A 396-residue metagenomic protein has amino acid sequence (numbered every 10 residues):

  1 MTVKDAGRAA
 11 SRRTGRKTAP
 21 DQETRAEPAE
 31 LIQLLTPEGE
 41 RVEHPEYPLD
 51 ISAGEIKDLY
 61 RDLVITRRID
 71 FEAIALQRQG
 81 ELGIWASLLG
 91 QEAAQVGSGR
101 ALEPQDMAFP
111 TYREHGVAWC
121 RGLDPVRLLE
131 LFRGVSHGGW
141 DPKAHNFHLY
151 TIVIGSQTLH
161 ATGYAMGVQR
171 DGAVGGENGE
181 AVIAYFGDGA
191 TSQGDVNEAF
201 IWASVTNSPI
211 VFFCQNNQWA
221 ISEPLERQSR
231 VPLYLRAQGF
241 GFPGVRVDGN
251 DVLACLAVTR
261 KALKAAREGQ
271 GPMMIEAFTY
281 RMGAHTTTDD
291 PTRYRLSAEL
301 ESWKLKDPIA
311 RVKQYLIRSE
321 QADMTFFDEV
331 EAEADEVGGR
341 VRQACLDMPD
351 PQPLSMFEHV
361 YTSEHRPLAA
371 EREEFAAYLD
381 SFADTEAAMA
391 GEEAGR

Functional and structural regions predicted by a protein language model:
T2-A108, Y112, G391, R396: N-terminal amphipathic, basic-rich helices that act as targeting or association modules
T2-L35, H44, A265-R396: Glycine/aspartate-rich loop-and-adjacent alpha/beta segment that forms the canonical ThDP
A29-E30, P37, E46, F71 (+11 more regions): Residue-level signal for pocket-adjacent positions within structured domains
E40-R41, H115, N217-A220: A short, flexible beta-alpha/helix-coil linker loop
S52-L59, I65, I69, A94 (+9 more regions): Alpha-helical structural motif
R68-F71, A75-S208, P224-Y234, Q238-G241: Cofactor-binding active-site loop characterized by glycine-rich and histidine/acidic residues
A94, W119, I221, A254-C255 (+2 more regions): Short secondary-structure boundary/hinge segments and terminal tails
G155-D347: Glycine-rich ThDP/TPP pyrophosphate-binding loop and its adjacent helix/strand module within ThDP-dependent enzymes
